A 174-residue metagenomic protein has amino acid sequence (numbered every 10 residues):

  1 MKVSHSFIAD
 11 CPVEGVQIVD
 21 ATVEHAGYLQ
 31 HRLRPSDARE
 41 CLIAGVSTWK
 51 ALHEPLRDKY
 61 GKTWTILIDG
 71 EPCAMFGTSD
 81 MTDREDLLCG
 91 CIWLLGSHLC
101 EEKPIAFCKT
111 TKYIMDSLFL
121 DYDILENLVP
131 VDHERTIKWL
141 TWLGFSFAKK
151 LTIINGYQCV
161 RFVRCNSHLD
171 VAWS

Functional and structural regions predicted by a protein language model:
D10-H31: A short beta-loop-alpha structural element at the N-terminal edge of CoA-dependent acyl/N-acetyltransferase catalytic
C41-K62: Active-site rim helix/loop that mediates acceptor-substrate recognition in acyltransferases
G61-T78: Conserved beta-hairpin
G77-D86: A conserved beta-strand-loop-helix scaffold within acyl/acetyltransferase catalytic domains
D86-E101, A106, V160: Conserved acetyl-CoA binding element of GNAT-fold acetyltransferases
K103-S117, K138, W142: Conserved acetyl-CoA-binding loop-helix of GNAT-fold acetyltransferases
L125-T141, I153-G156: Conserved beta-strand-loop-alpha-helix junction that forms the acyl-donor binding cleft
I153-S174: C-terminal "cap" of GNAT-fold acetyltransferases
